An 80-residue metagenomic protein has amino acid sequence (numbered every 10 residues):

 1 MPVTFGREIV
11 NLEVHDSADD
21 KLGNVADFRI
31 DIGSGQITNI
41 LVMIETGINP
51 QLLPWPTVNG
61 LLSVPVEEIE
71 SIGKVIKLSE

Functional and structural regions predicted by a protein language model:
M1-E80: Peripheral interaction segments used for macromolecular assembly
